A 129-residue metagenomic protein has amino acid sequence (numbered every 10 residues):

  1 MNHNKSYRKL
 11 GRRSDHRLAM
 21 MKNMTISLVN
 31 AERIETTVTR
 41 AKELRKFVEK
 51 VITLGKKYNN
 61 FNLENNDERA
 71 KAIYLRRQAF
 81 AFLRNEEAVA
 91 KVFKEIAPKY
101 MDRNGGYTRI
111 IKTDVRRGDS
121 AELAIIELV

Functional and structural regions predicted by a protein language model:
M1-M101, D119-V129: Ribosome large-subunit tunnel/peptidyl-transferase-proximal elements
